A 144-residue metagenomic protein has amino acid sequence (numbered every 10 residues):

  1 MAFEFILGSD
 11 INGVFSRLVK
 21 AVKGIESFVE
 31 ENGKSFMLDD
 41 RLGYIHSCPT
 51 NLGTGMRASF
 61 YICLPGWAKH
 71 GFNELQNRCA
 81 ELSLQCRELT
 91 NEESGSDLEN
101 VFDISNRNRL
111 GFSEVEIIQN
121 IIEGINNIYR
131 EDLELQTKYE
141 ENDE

Functional and structural regions predicted by a protein language model:
M1-A21: Active-site acidic/histidine clusters and adjacent loop/turn architecture that either coordinate catalytic ions
M1-E4, D39-E144: A structural signal for small-residue-enriched, beta-sheet-centric alpha/beta enzyme cores and oligomeric scaffold folds
V14, V19-V22, V29, V101 (+1 more regions): Extended aliphatic helical segments
V19, K23-S27, I122-Y129: Noncatalytic alpha-helical scaffold of FAD-dependent oxidoreductases
A21-H46: Short, hydrophobic/aliphatic alpha-helical segments
